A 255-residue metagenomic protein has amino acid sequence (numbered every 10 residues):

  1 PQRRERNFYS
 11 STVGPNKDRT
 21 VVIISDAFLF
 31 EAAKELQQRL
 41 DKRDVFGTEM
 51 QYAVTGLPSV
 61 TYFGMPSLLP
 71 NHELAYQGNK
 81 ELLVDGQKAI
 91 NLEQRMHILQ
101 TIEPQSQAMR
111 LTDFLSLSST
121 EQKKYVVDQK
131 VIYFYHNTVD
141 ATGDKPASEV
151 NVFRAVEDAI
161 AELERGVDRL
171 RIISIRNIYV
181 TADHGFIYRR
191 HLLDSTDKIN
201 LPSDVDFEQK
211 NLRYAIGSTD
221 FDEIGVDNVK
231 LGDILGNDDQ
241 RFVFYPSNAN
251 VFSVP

Functional and structural regions predicted by a protein language model:
P1-P255: Feature captures the catalytic ectodomains and active-site-proximal regions of enzymes that hydrolyze or transfer
